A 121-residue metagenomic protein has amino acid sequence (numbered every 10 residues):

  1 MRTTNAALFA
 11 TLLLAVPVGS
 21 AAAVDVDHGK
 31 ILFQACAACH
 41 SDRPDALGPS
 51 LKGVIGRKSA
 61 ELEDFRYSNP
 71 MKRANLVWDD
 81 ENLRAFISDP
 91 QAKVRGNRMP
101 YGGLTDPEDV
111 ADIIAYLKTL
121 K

Functional and structural regions predicted by a protein language model:
M1-N5: Positively charged n-region of N-terminal signal peptides that target proteins for export
A7-P17: Bacterial N-terminal signal peptides
L12, A115-K118: A broadly conserved amphipathic alpha-helix scaffold signal in soluble, globular proteins
S20-A22: Signal peptide processing junction and immediate N-terminal pro/mature segment of secreted/exported proteins
V24-R66, K72-V77, S88-N97, T119-K121: Periplasmic/extracellular electron-transfer cofactor-ligation site, primarily the c-type cytochrome heme-c attachment
T105-D106: A conserved structural motif in NAD(P)-dependent oxidoreductases
